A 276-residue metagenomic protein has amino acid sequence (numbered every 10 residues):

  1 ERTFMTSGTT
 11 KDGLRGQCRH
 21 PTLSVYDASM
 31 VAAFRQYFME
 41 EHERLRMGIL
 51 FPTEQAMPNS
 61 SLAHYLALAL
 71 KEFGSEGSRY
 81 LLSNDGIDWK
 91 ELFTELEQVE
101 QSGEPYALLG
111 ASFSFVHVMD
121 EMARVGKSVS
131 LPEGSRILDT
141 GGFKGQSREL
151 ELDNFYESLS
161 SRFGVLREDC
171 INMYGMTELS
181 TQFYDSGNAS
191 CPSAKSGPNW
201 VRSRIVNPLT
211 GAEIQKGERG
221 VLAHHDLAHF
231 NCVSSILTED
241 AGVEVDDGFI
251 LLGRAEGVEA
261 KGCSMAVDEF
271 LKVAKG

Functional and structural regions predicted by a protein language model:
E1-T3, G175: Short, charged amphipathic recognition helices of the HTH superfamily and cognate SANT/SANTA-like modules
T3-C18: Conserved adenylation A10 loop of the ANL superfamily
L14-T22, L50, E54, Y106 (+1 more regions): Conserved aromatic-histidine-acidic binding/catalytic patches
Q17-M39: Conserved structural elements of the adenylate-forming
R35-K71: Conserved AMP-binding loop of ANL adenylate-forming enzymes
R44-R46, N59, L68-G276: Active-site glycine/GP-rich loop and adjacent strand/helix microenvironment that borders small-molecule binding pockets
